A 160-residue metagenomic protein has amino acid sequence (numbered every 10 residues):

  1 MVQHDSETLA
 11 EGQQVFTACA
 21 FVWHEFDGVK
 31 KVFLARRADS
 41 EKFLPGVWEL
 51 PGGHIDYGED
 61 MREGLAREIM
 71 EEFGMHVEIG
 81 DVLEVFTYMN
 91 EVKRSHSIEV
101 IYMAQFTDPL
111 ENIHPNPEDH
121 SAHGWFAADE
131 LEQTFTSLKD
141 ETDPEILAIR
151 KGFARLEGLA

Functional and structural regions predicted by a protein language model:
V2-F33, M103: Conserved N-terminal beta-strand and adjoining loop/helix that marks the start of the Nudix/MutT-like hydrolase domain
S6, G12, S40, N112-N116: Short secondary-structure boundary/capping segments
E7-T8, L83-E91: Short, solvent-exposed loop/turn elements at beta->coil junctions and helix N-caps that rim active or binding pockets
V15, P45-L50, S95-E99: Short connector loops at helix/strand junctions that flank enzyme active sites, especially segments positioning acidic
F21-W23, G80-E84: Conserved positions in beta-strands of structured domains
V29-E71: Conserved Nudix-box catalytic region and its N-terminal flanking loop in Nudix hydrolases and closely related
I55-E78, T87-K139: Unchanged
E141-A160: Charged phosphate-binding loop/patch that engages nucleotide di/tri-phosphates or the phosphate backbone of nucleic
